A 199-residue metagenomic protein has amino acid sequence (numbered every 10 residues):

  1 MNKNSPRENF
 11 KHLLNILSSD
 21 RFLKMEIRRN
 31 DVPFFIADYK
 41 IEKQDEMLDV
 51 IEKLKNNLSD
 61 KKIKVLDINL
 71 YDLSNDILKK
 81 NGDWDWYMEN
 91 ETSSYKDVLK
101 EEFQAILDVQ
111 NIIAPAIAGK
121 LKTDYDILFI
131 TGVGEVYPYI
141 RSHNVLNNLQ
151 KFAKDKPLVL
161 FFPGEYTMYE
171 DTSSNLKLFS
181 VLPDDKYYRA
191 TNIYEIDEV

Functional and structural regions predicted by a protein language model:
N2-I63: Glycine-rich P-loop/Walker A and Walker A-like loops and their local beta1-loop-alpha1 context in P-loop NTPases
V32-I36, I127, P157-V159: Residue-level preference for the first positions of well-ordered beta-strands
I41-E46, L73-S74, F103-D108, G134-P138 (+1 more regions): Short acidic, S/G/P-rich loop/turn micro-motifs used as interaction or catalytic elements
D45-E52, I77-K80, P138-H143, Y169-S174: A short acidic (Asp/Glu
N56-E101: A glycine-rich, hydrophobic loop/mini-helix early in the fold
K96-F129: Internal catalytic-core helix/loop-beta-alpha segment that presents or stabilizes conserved functional determinants
K122, I127-K151: Charge-patterned, long linear interaction tracts outside catalytic cores
R141-V199: Glycine-rich, aromatic-bearing surface loops/beta-hairpins
